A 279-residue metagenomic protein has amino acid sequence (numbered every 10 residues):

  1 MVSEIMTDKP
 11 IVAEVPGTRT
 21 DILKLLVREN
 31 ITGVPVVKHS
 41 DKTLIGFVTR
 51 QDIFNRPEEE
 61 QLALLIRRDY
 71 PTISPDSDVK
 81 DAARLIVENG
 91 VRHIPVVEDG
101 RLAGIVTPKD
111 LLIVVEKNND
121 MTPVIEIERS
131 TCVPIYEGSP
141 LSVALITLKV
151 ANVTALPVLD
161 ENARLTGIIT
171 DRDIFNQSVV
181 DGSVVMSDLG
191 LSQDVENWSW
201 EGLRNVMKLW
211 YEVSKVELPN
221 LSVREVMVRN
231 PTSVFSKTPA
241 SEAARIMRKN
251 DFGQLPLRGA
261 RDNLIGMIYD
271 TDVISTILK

Functional and structural regions predicted by a protein language model:
M1-K279: Tandem CBS (Cystathionine beta-synthase) repeat/Bateman regulatory domains
